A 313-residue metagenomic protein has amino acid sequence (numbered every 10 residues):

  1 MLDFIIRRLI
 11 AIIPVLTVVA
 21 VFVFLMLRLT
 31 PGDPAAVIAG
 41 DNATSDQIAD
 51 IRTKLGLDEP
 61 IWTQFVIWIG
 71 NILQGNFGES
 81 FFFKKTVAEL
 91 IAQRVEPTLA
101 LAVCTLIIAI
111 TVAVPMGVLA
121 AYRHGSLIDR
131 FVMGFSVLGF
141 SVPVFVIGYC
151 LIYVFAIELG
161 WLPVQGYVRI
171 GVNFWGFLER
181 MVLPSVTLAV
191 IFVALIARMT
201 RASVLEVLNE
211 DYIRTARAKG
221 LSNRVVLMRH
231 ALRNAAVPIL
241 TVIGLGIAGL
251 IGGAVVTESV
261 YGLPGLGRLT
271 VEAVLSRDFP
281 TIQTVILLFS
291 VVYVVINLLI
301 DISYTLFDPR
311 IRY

Functional and structural regions predicted by a protein language model:
L2-D3, E89-I128, V144, I157 (+1 more regions): Alpha-helical transmembrane segments of integral membrane proteins, especially multi-pass inner/plasma-membrane
I6-V15: N-terminal signal-anchor/signal peptide hydrophobic helix marking the start of the first transmembrane segment
I12, A20, N42, V137 (+4 more regions): Residue-level recognition of pore/gate-forming positions within transmembrane alpha-helices of multi-pass
V15-V66, L159-R180: Hydrophobic alpha-helical transmembrane segments of membrane transport/permease proteins and related membrane-embedded
T17-V21, V103-I107, C150-L151, L287: Hydrophobic alpha-helical transmembrane segments of multi-pass integral membrane proteins
F22-L29, E59, G70, G134-Q165 (+2 more regions): Membrane-water interface segments at the C-terminal ends of transmembrane alpha-helices in multi-pass inner-membrane
D58-V114: An internal, D/E-rich "acidic patch" concept
